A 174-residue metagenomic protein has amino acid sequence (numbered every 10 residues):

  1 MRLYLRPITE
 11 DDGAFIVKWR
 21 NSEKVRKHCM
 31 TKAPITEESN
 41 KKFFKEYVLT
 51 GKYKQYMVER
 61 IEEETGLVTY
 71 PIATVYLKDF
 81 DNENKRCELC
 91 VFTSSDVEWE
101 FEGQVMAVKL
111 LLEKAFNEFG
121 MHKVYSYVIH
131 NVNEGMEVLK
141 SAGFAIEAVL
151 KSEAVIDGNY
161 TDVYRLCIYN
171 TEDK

Functional and structural regions predicted by a protein language model:
M1-E38, E172-K174: A short, well-structured alpha-helix characteristic of acyl/acetyltransferase catalytic modules
M1-G13, Q55, G66-K174: Acyl-donor (CoA/ACP) binding surface of acyl/acetyltransferases
E23-K24, G51, F119: Structural motif
E38-K42, E147: Short Pro/Gly-enriched beta-strand edge/turn motifs at strand-loop
F43-K45, E153: Short, P/G- and charge-enriched loop/turn segments at secondary-structure junctions
K45-E59: A short helix-loop-beta-strand connector motif used in the catalytic cores of GNAT acetyltransferases and, in some
R60-I61, I168: Active-site beta-strand termini and strand-to-loop segments that position acidic
